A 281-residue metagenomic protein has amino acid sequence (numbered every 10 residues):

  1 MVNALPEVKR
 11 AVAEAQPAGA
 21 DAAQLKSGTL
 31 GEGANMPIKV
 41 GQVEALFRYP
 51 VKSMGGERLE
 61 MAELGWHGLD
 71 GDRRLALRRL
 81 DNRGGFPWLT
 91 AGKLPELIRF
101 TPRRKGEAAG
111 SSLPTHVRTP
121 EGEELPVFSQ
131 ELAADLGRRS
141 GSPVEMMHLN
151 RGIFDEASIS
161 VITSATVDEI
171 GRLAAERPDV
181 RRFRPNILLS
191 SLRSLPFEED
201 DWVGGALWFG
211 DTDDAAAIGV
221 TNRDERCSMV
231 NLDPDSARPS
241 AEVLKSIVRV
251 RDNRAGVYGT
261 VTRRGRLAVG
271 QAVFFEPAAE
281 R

Functional and structural regions predicted by a protein language model:
M1-N35: N-terminal amphipathic/basic-hydrophobic helices that include classical n-h-c signal peptides and signal-anchor
L25-R281: Metal-cofactor-dependent catalytic cores
